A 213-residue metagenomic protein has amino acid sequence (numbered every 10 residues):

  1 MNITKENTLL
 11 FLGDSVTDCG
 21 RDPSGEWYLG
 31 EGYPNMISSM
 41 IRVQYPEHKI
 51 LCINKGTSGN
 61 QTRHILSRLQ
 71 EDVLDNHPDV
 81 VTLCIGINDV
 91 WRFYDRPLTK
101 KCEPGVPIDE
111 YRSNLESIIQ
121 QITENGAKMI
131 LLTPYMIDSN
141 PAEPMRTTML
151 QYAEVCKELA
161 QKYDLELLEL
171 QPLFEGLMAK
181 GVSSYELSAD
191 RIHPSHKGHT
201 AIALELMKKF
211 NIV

Functional and structural regions predicted by a protein language model:
N2-K5, M36-L51, N60-V213: Alpha-helical cap/lid subdomain in secreted, periplasmic, or secretory-pathway luminal O-acyl-processing enzymes
N2-Y28: Short glycine-rich His-centered loop
T17, T57-S58: Basic, amphipathic N-terminal segments that precede the first structured/catalytic domain
L29-I37: Short N-terminal amphipathic alpha-helix/helix-capping patch enriched in small hydrophobics with frequent Ser/Thr
N54: Conserved SAM-binding motif I beta-strand of class I
